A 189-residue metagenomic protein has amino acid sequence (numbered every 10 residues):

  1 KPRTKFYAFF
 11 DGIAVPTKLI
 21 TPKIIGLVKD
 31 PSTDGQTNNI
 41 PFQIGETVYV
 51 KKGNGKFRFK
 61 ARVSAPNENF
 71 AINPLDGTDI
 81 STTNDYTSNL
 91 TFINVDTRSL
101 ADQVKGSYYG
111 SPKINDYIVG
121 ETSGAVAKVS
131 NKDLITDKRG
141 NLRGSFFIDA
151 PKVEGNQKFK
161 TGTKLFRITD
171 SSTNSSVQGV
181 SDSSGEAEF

Functional and structural regions predicted by a protein language model:
K1-F189: Extracytoplasmic/secretory-pathway segments with low complexity and glycosylation-like composition
